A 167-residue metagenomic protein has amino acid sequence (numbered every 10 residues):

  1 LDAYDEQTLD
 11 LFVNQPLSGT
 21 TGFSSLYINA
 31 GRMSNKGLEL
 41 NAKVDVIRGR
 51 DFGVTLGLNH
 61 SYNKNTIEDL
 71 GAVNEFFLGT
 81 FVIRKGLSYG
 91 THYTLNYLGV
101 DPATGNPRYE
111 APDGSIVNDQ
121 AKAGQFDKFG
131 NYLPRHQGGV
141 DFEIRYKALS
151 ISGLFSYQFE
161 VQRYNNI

Functional and structural regions predicted by a protein language model:
L1-A3, L38-V46, V54-Y62, G138-I144 (+1 more regions): Membrane-embedded beta-strands that build the outer-membrane beta-barrel scaffold
L1-G22, V54, S61, N65: Membrane-embedded beta-barrel scaffold of Gram-negative outer-membrane proteins
L9-N14, I151-L154, Q162-N165: Extended hydrophobic-aromatic, low-complexity segments
F12-L17, G37, D113-A121: Active-site-adjacent bridging/hinge elements
T21-F23, G31-N35, N131-R135: Transmembrane beta-barrel outer-membrane domains
L26, I67, G138-V140: Residue-level marker for the onset of beta-strands and adjacent loop->beta junctions in well-ordered domains
I28, D45-Y132, R163-N166: Conserved small-residue
G124-Q125, Q137-G139: Short, hydrophobic/aromatic alpha-helical segments in well-folded domains
